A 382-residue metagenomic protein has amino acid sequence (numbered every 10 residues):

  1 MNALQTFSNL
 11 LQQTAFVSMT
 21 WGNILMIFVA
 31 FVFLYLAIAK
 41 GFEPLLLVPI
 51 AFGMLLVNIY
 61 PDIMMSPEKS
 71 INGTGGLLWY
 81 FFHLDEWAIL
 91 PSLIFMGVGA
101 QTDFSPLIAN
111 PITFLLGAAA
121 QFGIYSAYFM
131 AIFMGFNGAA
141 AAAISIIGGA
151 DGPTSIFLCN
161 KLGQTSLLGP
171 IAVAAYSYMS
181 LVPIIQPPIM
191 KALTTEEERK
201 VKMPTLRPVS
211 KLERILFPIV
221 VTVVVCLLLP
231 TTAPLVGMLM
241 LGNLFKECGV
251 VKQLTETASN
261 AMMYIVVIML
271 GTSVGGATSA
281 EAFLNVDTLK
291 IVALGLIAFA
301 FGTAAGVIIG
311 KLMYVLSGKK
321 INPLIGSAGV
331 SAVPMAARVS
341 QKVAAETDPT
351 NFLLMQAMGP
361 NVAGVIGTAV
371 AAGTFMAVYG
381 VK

Functional and structural regions predicted by a protein language model:
M1-G73: N-terminal alpha-helical transmembrane segments of multi-pass membrane transport and channel/translocase proteins
M1-S18, I24, T74, P188-F217 (+2 more regions): Intrinsically disordered, low-complexity non-transmembrane regions of multi-pass membrane transporters
F33, L56, H83-I108, G242-F245 (+1 more regions): Hydrophobic transmembrane alpha-helices of secondary-active transporters and Na+-translocating membrane complexes
W87, F95-T102, L116-S126, M130 (+3 more regions): Alpha-helical membrane segments and immediately flanking helix-loop junctions that form or couple to the substrate/ion
P106-Y128, S279-G306, A357-N361: Entry/N-cap segments of selected transmembrane alpha helices and their immediately preceding amphipathic helices
S166-I184, L294-G302, I325: Alpha-helical transmembrane segments
A174-V250: Membrane-embedded hairpin module used as a gating/binding unit in multi-pass transport and secretion proteins
T222-I309: Transmembrane helical segments that form the transport core of multi-pass membrane transport proteins
